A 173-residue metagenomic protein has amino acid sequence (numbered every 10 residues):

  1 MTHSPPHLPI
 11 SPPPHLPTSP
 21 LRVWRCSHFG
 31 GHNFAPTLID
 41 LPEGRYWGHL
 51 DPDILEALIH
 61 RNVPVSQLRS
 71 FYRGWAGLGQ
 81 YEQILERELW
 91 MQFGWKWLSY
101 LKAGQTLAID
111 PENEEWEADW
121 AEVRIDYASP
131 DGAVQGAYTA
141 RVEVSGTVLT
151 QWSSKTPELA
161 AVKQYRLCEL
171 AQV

Functional and structural regions predicted by a protein language model:
M1-V173: Histidine/cysteine-enriched polar flanking segments
